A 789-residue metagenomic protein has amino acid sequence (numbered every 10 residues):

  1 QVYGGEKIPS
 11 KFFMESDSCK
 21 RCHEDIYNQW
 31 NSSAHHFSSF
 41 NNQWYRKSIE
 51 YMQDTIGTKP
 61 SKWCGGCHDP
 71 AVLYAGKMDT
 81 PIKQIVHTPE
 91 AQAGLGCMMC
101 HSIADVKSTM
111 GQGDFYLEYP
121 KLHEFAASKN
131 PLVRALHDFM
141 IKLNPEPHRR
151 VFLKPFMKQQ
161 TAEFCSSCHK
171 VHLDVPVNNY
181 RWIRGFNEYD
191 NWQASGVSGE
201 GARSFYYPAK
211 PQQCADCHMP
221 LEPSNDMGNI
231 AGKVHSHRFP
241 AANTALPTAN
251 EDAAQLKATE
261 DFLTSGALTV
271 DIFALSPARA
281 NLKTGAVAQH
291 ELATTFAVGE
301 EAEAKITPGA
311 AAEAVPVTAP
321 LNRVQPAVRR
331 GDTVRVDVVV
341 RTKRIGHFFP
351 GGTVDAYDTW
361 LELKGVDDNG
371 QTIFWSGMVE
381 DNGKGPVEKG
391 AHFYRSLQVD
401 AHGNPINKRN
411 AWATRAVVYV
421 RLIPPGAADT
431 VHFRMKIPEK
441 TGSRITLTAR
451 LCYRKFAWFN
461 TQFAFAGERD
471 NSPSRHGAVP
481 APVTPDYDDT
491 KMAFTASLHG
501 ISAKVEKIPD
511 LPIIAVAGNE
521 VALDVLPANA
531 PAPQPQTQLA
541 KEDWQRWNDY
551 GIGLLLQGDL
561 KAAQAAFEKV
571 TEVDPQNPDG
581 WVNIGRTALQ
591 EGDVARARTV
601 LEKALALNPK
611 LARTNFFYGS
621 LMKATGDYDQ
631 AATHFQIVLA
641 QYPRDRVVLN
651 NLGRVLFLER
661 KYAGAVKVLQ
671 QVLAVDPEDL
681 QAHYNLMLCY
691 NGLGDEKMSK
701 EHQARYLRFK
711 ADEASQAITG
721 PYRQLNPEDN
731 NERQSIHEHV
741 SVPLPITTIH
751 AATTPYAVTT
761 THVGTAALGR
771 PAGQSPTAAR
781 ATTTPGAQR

Functional and structural regions predicted by a protein language model:
Q1-S10, I26-T55, K77-P425, V431-T441 (+1 more regions): Primarily the internal scaffold of c-type cytochrome electron-transfer domains, especially repeated/multiheme c-type
L556-K569, Q576-D579, L589-A606, K610-R613 (+4 more regions): Structural signature of tandem alpha-helical TPR/SEL1-like repeats, specifically the intra-repeat loop/turn
A674, L680, Y684-S715: TPR/TPR-like (Sel1-like) alpha-helical repeat modules
T748, A752-R789: Intrinsic disorder/low-complexity segments
